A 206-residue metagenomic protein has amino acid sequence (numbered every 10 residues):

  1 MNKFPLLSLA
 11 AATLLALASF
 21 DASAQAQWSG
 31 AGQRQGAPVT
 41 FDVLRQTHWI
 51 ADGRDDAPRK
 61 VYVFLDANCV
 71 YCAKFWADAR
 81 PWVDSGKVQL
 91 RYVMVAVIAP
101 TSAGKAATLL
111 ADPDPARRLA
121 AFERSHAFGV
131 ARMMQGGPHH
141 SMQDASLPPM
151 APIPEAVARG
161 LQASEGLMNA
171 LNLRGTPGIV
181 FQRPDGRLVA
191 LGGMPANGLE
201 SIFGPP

Functional and structural regions predicted by a protein language model:
N2, A10-S102, H139-G175, G193-P206: Extracytoplasmic thiol/disulfide redox context detector
D84-P113, R117-S125, G129-Q135: Structural microenvironment flanking redox-active thiols in thiol-disulfide oxidoreductases
P177-A190: A short, hydrophobic beta-strand/beta-hairpin element that forms part of a small beta-sheet core
